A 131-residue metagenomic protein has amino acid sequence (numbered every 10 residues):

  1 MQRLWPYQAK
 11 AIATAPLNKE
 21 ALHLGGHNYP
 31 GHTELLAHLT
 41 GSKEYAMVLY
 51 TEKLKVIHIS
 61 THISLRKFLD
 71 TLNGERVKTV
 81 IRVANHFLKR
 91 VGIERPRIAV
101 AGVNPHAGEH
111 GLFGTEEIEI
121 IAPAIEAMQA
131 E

Functional and structural regions predicted by a protein language model:
M1-E131: Anion-binding alpha/beta catalytic cores of soluble intermediary-metabolism enzymes, centered on
